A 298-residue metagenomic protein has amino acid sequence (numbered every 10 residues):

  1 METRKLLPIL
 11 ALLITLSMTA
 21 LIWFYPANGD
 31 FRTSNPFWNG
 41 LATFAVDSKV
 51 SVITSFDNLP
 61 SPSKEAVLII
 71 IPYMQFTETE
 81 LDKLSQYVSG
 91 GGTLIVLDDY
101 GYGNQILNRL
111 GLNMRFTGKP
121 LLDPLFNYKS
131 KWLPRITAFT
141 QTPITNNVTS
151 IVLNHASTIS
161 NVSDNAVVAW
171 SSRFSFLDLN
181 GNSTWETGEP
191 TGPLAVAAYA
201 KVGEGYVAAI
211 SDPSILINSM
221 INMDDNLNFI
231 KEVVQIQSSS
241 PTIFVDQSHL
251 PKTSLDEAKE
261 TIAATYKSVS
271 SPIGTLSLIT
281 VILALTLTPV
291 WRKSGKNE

Functional and structural regions predicted by a protein language model:
M1-E298: Short, surface-exposed patches at the edges or C-terminal ends of soluble domains, predominantly
